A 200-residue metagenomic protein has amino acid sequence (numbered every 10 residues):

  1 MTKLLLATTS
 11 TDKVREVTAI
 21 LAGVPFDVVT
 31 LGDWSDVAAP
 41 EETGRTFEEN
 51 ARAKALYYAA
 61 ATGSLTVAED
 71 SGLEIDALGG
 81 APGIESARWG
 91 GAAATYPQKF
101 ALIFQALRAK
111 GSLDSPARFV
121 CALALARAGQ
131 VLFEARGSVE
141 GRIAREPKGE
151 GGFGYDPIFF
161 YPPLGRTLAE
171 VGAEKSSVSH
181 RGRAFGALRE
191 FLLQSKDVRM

Functional and structural regions predicted by a protein language model:
T2-L5, D12-T30, W34-M200: Anionic-ligand binding patches
